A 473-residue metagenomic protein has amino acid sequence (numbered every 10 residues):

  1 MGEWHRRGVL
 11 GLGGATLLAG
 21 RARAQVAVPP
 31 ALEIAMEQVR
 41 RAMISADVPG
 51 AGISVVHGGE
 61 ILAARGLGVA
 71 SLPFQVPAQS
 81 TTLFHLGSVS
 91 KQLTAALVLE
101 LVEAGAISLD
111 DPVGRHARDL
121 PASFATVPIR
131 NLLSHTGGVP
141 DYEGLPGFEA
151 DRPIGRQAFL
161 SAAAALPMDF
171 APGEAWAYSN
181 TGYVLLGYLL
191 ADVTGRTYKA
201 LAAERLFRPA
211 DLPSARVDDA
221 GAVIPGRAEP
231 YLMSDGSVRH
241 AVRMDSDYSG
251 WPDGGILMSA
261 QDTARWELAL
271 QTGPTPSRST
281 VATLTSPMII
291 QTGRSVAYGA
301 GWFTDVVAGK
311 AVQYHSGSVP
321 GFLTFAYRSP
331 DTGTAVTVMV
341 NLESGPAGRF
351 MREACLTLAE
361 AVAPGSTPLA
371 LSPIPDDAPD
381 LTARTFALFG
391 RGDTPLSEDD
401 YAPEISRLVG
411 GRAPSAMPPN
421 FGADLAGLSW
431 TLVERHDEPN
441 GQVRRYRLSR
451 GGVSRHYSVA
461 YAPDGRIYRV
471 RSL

Functional and structural regions predicted by a protein language model:
M1-T16: N-terminal secretory signal peptides and thylakoid transit peptides that target proteins across membranes
A22-V26: Boundary at the C-terminal end of the N-terminal hydrophobic targeting segment
V28-F84, A106-D111, A165, K310: Short, conserved catalytic-motif segment at the N-terminal edge
M36-V39, I53, G59, L83-D110 (+3 more regions): Active-site SXXK
L67, S71-L72, F124-P320: Short, surface-exposed loop or secondary-structure junction motifs that flank catalytic or metal-binding residues
A311, N341-A413: Short, gly/Ser/Thr-rich active-site loops of penicillin-recognizing serine hydrolases
F325-L342, R455-S458, I467-S472: Short, well-ordered beta-strand elements
A416-V470: Surface-exposed, charged secondary-structure patches
